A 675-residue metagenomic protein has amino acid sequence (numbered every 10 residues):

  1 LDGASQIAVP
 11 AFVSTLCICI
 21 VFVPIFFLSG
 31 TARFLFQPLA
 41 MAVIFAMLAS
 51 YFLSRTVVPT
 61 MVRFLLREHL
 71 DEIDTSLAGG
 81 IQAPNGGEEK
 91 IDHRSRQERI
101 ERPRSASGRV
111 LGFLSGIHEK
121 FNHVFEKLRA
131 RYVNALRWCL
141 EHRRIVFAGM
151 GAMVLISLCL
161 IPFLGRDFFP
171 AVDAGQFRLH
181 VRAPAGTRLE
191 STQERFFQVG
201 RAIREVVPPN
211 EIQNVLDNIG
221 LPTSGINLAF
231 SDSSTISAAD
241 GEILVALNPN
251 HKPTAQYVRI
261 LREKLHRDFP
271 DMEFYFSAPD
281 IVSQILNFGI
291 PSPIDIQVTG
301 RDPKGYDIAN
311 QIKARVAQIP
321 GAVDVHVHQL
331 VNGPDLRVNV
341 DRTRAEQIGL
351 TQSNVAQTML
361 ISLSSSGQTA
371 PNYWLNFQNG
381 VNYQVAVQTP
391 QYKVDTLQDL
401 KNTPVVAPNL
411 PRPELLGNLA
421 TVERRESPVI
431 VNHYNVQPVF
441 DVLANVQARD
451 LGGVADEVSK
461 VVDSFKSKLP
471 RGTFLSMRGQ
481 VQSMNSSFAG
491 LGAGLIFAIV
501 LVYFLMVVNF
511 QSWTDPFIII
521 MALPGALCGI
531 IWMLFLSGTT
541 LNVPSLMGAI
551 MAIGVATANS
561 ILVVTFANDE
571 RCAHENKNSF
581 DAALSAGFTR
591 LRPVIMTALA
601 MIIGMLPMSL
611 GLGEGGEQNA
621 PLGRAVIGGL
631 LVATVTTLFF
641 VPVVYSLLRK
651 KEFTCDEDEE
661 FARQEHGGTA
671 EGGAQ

Functional and structural regions predicted by a protein language model:
S5-I7, Q82-P170, Q213, D217 (+6 more regions): Signature of alpha-helical transmembrane segments and their immediate interfacial
A8-F27, F34-H118, I243, G525 (+4 more regions): Transmembrane alpha-helices and their membrane-interface boundaries in multi-pass membrane transporters and channels
F26-L35, L70, F147, G151-T187 (+5 more regions): Transmembrane helices with small-residue packing motifs
F27, F45, A49, L501-R590 (+3 more regions): Hydrophobic transmembrane alpha-helices and their membrane-interface caps in long multi-pass transport proteins
R96, F163-A246, V258-E263, D302-D335 (+2 more regions): Extracytoplasmic/periplasmic
Q176-A185, I226-P249, I285-N310, P334-E346 (+5 more regions): Short, hydrophobic beta-strand segments
E190-F288, P293, T343-T369, Y373 (+1 more regions): Solvent-exposed, membrane-proximal periplasmic/extracellular interface segments of envelope transport and secretion
K313-A498, V502, V507-F510, H574-S585: Extracytoplasmic/periplasmic membrane-proximal domains and adjacent transmembrane bundles of envelope biogenesis
